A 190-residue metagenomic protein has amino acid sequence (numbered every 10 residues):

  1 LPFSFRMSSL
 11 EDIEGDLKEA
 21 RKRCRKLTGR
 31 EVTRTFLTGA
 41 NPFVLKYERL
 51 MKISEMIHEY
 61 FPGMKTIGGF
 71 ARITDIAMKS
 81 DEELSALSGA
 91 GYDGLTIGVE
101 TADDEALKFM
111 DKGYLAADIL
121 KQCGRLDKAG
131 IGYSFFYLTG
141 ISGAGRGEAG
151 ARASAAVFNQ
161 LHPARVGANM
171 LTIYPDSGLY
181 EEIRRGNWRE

Functional and structural regions predicted by a protein language model:
L1-G15, E19: Canonical Radical SAM [4Fe-4S] cluster-binding loop centered on the CxxxCxxC motif and its immediate flanking residues
P2-S4, F109-Y114, G186-W188: Short glycine-enriched, charge-decorated loop/helix-capping segments at active-site entrances that position
M7-S9, F70-A77, S142-A149: Active-site mouth loops of central-metabolism enzymes
I13, L17, L50, S80 (+2 more regions): Aromatic/hydrophobic pocket-lining residues that form the small-molecule binding cavity in soluble enzyme cores
K22-G132: Conserved SAM/AdoMet-binding glycine-rich loop
R34-A40, L138-I141, R184: Short linear capping/connector segments at secondary-structure termini
G94, A117-G178: Conserved C-terminal portion of the radical SAM core fold that forms the substrate/S-adenosylmethionine-binding
L179-E190: C-terminal accessory regions of radical SAM enzymes
